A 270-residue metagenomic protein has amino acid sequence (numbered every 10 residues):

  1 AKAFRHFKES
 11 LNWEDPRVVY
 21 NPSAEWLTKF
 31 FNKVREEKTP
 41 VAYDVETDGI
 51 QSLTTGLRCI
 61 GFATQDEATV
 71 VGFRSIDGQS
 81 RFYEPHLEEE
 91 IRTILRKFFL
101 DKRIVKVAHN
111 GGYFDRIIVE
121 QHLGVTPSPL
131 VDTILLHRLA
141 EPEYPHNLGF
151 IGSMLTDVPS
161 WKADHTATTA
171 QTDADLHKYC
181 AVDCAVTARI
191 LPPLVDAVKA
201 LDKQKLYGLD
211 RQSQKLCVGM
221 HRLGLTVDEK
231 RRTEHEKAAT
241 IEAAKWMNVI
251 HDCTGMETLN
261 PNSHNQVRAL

Functional and structural regions predicted by a protein language model:
A1-R81, L155-S160, T166-L270: Conserved "right-hand" nucleotidyltransferase catalytic core of DNA-directed polymerases
T28-F31, C59, I91-L100, R116: Short amphipathic alpha-helical segments and helix-helix/interface helices
T39, I104, V125-S128: A structural micro-motif
A42, R103-G112: Acidic beta-strand-to-loop metal/phosphate-binding motif
A63-Q65, I76, H109-T172, I190-P193 (+1 more regions): Metal-dependent phosphoesterase core characteristic of DEDDh/y 3'-5' exonuclease domains
Q65-K106: Nucleic-acid-processing active sites and adjacent nucleic-acid-binding tracks, predominantly divalent metal-dependent
